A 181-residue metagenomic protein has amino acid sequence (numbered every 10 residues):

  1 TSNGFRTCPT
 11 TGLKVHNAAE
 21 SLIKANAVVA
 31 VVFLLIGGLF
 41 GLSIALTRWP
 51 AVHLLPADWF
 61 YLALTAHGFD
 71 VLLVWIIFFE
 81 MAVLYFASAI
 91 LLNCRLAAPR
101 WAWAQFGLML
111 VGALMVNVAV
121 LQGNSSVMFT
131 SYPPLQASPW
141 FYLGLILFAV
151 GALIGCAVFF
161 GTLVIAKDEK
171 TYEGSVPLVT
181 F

Functional and structural regions predicted by a protein language model:
T1-I23, E169-K170: Extramembrane terminal tails and long inter-domain/linker segments of multi-pass membrane proteins
G4-C8, I23-A51, D58-C94, P99-V127 (+2 more regions): Hydrophobic cores of alpha-helical transmembrane segments in multi-pass integral membrane proteins
P133: Segments that form or flank anion-binding pockets
A166-G174: Inter-helical turn/loop segments and adjacent helix faces that build the functional surface of alpha-helical bundle
